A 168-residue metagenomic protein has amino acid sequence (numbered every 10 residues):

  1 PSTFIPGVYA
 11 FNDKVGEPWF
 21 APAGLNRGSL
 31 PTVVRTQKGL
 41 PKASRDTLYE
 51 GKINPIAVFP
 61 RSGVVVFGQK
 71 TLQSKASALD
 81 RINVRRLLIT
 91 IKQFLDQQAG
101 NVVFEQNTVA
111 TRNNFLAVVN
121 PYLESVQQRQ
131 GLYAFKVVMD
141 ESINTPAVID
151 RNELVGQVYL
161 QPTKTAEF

Functional and structural regions predicted by a protein language model:
P1-F168: Structured, hydrophobic secondary-structure cores that serve as assembly/anchoring elements
